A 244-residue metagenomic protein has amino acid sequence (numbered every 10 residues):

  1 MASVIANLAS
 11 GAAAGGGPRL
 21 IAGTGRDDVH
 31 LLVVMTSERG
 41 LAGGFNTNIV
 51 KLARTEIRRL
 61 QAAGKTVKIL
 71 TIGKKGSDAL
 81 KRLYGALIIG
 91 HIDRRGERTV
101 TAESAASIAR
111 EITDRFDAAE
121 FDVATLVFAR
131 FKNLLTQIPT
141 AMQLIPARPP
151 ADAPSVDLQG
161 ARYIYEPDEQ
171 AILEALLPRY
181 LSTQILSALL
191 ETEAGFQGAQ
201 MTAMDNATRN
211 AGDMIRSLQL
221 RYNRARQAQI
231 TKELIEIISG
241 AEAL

Functional and structural regions predicted by a protein language model:
M1-L244: C-terminal beta-strand-loop-alpha-helix "lid" module of Rossmann-like NAD(P)-dependent dehydrogenases
